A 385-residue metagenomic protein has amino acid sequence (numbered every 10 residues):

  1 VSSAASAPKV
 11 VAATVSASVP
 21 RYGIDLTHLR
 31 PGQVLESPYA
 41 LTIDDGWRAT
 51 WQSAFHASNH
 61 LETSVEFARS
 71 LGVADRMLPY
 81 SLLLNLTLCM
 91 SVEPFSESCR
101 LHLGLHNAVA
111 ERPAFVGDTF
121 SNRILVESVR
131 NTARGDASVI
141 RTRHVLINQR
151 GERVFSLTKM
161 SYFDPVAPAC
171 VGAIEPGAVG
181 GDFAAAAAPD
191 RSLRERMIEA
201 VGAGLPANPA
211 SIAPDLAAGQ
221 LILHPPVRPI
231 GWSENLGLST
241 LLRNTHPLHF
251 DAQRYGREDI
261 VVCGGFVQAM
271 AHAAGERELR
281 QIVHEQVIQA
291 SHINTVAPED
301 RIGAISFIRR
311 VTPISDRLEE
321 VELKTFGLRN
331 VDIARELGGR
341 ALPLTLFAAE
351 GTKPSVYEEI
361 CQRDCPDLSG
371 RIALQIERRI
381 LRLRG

Functional and structural regions predicted by a protein language model:
S2-L103, F155, P165-V287, P343-G370 (+2 more regions): Hot-dog-fold acyl-thioester-processing enzymes
D45-G46, R130, F163-P165, T312-P313: A short local loop/turn or secondary-structure capping micro-motif enriched for an aromatic residue
T50, V145, L193-R196, V311-T312 (+3 more regions): Small/flexible residues
L101-Q149, I288-I333, L337: Hydrophobic beta-sheet segments that form the core/acyl-binding groove of ACP/CoA-dependent acyl-chain-processing
R143-I147, E152-V171: Flexible glycine-rich active-site/ligand-binding loops centered on an Asp-His dyad
Y162-A167, L328-D332, R379-G385: Short beta-strand-to-coil "C-cap" segments at the C-terminal boundary of structured domains/repeats, marking
G338-L342: Long amphipathic alpha-helical segments
